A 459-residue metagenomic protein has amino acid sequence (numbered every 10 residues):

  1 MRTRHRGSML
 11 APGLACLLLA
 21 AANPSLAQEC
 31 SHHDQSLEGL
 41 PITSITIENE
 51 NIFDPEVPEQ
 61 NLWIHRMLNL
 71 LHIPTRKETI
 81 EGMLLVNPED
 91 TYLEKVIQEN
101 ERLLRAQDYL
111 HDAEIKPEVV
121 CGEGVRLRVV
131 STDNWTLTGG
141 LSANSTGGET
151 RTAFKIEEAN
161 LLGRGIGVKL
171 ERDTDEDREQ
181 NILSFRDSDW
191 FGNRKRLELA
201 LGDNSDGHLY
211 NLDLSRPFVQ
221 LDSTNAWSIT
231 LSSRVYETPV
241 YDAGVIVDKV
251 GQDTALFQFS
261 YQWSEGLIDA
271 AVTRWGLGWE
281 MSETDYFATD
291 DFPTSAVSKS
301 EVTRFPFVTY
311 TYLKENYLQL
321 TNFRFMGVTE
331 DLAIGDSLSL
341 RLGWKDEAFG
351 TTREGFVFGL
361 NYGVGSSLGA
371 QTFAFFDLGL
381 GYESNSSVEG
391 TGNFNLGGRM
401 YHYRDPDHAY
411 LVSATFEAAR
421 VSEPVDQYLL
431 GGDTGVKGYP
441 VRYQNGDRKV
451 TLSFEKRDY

Functional and structural regions predicted by a protein language model:
R2-H5, L10-A11, N23-E389, M400-Y459: Immediate N-terminus of the mature polypeptide
L14-L19: Hydrophobic helical h-region of N-terminal Sec-dependent signal peptides in bacterial secretory/periplasmic proteins
